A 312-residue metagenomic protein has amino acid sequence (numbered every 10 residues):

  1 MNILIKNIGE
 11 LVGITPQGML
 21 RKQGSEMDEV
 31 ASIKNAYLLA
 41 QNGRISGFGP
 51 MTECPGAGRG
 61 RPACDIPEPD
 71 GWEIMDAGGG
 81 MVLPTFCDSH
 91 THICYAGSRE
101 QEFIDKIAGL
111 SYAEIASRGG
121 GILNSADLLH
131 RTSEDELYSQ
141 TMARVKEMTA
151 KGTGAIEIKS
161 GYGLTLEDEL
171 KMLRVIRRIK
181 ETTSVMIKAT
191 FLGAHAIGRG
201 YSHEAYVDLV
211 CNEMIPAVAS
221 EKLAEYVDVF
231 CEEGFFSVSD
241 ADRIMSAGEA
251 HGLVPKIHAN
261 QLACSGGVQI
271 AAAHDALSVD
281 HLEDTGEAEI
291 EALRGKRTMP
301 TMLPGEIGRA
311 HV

Functional and structural regions predicted by a protein language model:
M1-G60: N-terminal metal-binding scaffold of metallo-dependent hydrolase/deaminase domains
I8, L38, G43, G79 (+8 more regions): Divalent metal-coordination and catalytic microenvironments
R61-A63, H311: Short, low-complexity intrinsically disordered segments enriched in A/P/G/S/L with frequent Arg, especially at protein
W72-Q140: Metal-associated gating/positioning segment near the N- to mid-region
P84, K146, D242, S246 (+2 more regions): Alpha-helical segments flanking ligand/cofactor-binding loops in enzyme cores
D88, A150, A250-G252, A273 (+1 more regions): Residues at the C-terminal ends
G120-T141, K146-E147, G154-S265: Metal-coordinating catalytic core of metallo-dependent amide/deamination hydrolases
V254-P255, C264-H311: Active-site-adjacent C-terminal substructures of enzyme catalytic domains
